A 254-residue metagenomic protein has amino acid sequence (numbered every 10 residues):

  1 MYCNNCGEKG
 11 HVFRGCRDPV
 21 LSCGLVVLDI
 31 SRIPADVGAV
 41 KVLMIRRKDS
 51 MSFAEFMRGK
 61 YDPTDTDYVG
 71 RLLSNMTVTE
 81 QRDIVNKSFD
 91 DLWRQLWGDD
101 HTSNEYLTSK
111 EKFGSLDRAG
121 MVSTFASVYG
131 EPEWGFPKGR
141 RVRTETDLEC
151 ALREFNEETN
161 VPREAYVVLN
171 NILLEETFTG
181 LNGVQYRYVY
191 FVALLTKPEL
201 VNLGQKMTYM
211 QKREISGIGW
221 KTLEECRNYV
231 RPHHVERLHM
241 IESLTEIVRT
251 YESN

Functional and structural regions predicted by a protein language model:
M1-L21: A short, cysteine/histidine-rich metal-binding "knuckle" motif
G7-G10, D29-S31, D49, R140 (+3 more regions): Residues that form ligand- and interface-recognition hot spots within folded domains
K9-V12, S22, S31, V161 (+3 more regions): Short amphipathic alpha-helical interaction elements and helix-loop-helix interfaces that mediate dimerization
R14, E55, G70-M76, E80-W97 (+5 more regions): Nudix hydrolase/Nudix homology domain
P19-P137: N-terminal strand-loop-strand
K41-K48, N171-L173, Y190-V192: Extended hydrophobic secondary-structure segments that form protein cores and membrane-embedded regions
G135-N171: The catalytic Nudix box helix
